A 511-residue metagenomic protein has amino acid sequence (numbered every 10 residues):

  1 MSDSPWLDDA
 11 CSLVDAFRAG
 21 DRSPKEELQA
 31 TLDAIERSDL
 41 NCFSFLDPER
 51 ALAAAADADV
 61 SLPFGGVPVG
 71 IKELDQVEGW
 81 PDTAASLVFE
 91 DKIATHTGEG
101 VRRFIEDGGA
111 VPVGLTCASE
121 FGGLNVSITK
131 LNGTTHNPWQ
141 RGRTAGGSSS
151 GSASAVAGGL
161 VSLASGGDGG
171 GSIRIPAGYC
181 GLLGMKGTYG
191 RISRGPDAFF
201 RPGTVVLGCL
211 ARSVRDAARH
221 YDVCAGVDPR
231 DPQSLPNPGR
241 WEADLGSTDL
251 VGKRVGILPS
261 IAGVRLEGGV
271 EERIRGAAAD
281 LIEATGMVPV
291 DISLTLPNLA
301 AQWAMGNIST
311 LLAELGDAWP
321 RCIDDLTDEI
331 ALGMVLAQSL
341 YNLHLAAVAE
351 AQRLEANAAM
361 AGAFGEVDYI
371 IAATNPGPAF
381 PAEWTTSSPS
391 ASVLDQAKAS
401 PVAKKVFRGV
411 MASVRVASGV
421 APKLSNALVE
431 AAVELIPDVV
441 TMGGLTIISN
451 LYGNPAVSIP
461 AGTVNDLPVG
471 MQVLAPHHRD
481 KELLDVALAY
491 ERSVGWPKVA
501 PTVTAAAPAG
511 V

Functional and structural regions predicted by a protein language model:
M1-R50, A284-T285, L467, V499-V511: An N-terminal boundary/leader segment
P5-W6, G66, E78-P81, V206 (+5 more regions): Gly/Ser-rich, acidic/histidine-flanked active-site/gating loops
A51-K130: Acidic/His- and Gly-rich active-site-bordering loop/insert found across diverse amide/peptide-bond hydrolases
F64-S86, D249-L258, G306-A361, T374-V429 (+2 more regions): Short helix-loop capping/hinge segments that flank enzyme active sites or metal/cofactor-binding pockets
H96-G98, R102, E106-P229, P455-T463 (+1 more regions): Short glycine/serine-rich loop segments
K186-E272, G276, L296, D317 (+2 more regions): A short helix-breaking turn/cap at a secondary-structure junction
V406-F407, M411-P422, L483-V511: Short, gly/Ser/Thr-rich active-site loops of penicillin-recognizing serine hydrolases
